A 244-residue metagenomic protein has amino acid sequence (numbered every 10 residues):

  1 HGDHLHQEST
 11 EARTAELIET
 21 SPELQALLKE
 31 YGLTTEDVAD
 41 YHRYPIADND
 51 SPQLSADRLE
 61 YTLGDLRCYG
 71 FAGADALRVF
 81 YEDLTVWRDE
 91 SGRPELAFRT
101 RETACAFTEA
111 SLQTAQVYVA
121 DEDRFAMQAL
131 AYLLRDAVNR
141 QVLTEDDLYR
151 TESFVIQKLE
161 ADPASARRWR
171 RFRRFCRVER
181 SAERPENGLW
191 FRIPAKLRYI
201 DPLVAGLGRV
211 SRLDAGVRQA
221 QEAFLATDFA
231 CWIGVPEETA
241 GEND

Functional and structural regions predicted by a protein language model:
D3-D244: Histidine-centered, transition-metal-coordinating active-site segments
